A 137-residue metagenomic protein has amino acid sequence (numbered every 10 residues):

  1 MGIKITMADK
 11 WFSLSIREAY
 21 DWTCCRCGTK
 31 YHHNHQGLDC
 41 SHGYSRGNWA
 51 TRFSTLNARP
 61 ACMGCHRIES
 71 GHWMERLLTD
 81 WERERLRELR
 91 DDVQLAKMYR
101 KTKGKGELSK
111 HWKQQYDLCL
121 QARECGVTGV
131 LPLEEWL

Functional and structural regions predicted by a protein language model:
M1-D9, E134-L137: Arg/Lys-rich, low-complexity, intrinsically disordered N-terminal tails that contact nucleic acids
G2-T6, S13, N48-T51: Short, surface-exposed loop/turn motifs that are enriched in glycine and acidic residues and include a nearby proline
A8-D39, C62: Short cysteine-rich loop/turn motifs with clustered Cys
W22-C25, N48-E69: Short beta-strand-alpha-helix junction that forms the catalytic/metal-binding core of metal-dependent nuclease domains
K30-N34, R46, I68: Cys/His-rich metal-chelating microdomains
Q36-S45, H72-D80: Short cysteine/histidine-rich zinc-coordinating motifs and their immediately flanking basic loops
T55, I68-L137: A detector for short metal-coordination/catalytic motifs
